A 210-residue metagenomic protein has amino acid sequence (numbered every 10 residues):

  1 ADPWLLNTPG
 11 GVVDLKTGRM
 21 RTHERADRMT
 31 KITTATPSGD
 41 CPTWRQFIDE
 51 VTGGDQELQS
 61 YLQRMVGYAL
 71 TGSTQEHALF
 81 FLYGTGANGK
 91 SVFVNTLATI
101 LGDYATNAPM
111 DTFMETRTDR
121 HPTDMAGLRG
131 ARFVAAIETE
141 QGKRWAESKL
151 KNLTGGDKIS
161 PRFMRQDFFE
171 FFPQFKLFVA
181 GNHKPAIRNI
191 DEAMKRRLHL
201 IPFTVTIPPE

Functional and structural regions predicted by a protein language model:
L5-R129, H199-I201: P-loop NTPase catalytic core of nucleic-acid-dependent motor ATPases
P9-G10, P173-I190: Catalytic nucleotidyl-transfer cores of nucleotide-processing enzymes
T22-R25, A186-E192, P209-E210: Cytochrome P450 core scaffold surrounding the K-helix E-X-X-R motif and the conserved "meander" helix-loop region
A108-H121, S148-D167: Substrate-gripping "pore-loop 1 plus following alpha2 helix"
T123-G130, R162-A180: AAA+/SF3 P-loop NTPase mechanochemical coupling elements
A131-G156, F168-F169, I187-M194: Conserved AAA+/SF3 P-loop NTPase catalytic/coupling segment centered on the Walker-B
E140-Q141, N182-I187, T204-P209: Conserved nucleotide-binding/hydrolysis micro-motifs of P-loop NTPases
I190-I207: A short helix-turn-beta junction within AAA+ P-loop NTPase domains corresponding to the substrate/partner-engaging
